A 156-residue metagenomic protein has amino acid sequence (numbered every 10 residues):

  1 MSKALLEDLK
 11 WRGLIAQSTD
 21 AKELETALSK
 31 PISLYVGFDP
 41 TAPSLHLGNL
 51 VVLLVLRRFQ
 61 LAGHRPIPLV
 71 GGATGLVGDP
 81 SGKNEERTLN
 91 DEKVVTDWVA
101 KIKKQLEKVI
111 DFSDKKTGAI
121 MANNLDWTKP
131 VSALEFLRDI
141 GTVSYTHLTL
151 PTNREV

Functional and structural regions predicted by a protein language model:
M1-P40: Non-catalytic terminal extensions that flank enzyme cores
L9, H46, M121: Divalent metal-coordination and catalytic microenvironments
L24-P80: N-terminal catalytic cores of NTP/NDP-binding nucleotidyl/phosphoryl-transfer enzymes
K83-T88, R138-G141: Short, hinge-like loop/turn segments at secondary-structure boundaries
N90-S113: A glycine-rich helix N-cap at a beta->alpha junction
E107-A122, L148: Short secondary-structure capping/junction motifs at helix and strand boundaries
L125-P130: Short, internal active-site loops enriched in acidic
T146-T152: Conserved small/polar residues in nucleotide/adenosyl-binding loops
